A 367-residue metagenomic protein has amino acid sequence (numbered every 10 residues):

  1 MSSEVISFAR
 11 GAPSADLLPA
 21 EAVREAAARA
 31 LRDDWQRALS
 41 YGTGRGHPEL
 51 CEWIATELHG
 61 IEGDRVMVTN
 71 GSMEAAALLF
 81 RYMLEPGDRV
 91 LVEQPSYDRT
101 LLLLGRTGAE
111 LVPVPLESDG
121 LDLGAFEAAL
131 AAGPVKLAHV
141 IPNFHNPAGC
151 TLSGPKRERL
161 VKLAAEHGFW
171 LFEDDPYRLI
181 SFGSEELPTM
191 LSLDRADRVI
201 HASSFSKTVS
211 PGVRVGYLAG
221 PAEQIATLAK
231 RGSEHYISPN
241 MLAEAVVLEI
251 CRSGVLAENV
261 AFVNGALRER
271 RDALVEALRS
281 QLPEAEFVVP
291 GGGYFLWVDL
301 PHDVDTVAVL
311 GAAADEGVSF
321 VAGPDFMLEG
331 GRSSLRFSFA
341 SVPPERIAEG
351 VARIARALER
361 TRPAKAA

Functional and structural regions predicted by a protein language model:
M1-P48, T56, F169, D315-S319 (+1 more regions): N-terminal "arm"/small-domain region of PLP-dependent enzymes with the aminotransferase-like
R37-H167, L179-A196, L267, E345 (+1 more regions): Conserved core of the PLP fold type I
L39, L228-S233, R252-V275: Structural signature of PLP-dependent enzymes
L191-L228, P239-L242: Active-site PLP attachment segment
A219, W297-D299, S338-A340: Short hydrophobic/aromatic beta-strand micro-patches that form the beta-sheet surface supporting nucleotide- or nucleic
L248, G265-V275, E286-D299, V309: Conserved glycine-rich beta-strand-loop-beta hairpin in the small C-terminal domain of fold type I
V304-V309, E345-E349: Short, conserved charged micro-motifs
D315, L328-A367: PLP-dependent enzyme catalytic core of the Aspartate aminotransferase-like
